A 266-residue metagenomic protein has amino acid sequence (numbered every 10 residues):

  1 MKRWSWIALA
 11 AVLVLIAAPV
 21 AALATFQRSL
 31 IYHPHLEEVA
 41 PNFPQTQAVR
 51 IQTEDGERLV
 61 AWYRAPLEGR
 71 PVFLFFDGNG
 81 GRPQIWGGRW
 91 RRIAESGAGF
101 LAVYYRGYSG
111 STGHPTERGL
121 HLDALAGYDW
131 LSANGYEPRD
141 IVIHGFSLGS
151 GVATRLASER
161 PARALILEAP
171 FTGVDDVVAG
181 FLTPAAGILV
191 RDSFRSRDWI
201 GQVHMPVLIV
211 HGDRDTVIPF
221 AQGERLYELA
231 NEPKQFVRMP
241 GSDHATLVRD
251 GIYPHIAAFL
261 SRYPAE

Functional and structural regions predicted by a protein language model:
V12-Q52: An N-terminal hydrophobic leader/cap segment in hydrolases
E54, R58-W130, R139, G151 (+1 more regions): Membrane-embedded segments
R89, S196, M205, P219-E228: Short alpha-helix in the alpha/beta-hydrolase fold that links the catalytic acid
W130-N134, R139-P184, Q202: Primarily recognizes the serine-hydrolase "nucleophile elbow" in alpha/beta-hydrolase and SGNH/GDSL folds
A185-W199, H204-M205: Active-site nucleophile elbow and catalytic-triad environment of alpha/beta-hydrolase enzymes
Q202-H204, I209-H211, D215: Short beta-strand/loop motif that positions the catalytic acidic residue of the alpha/beta-hydrolase fold
D213-I218, H244-T246: Acidic catalytic loop of the alpha/beta-hydrolase fold
E224-E228, E232-E266: C-terminal catalytic histidine-bearing segment of alpha/beta-hydrolase fold enzymes
